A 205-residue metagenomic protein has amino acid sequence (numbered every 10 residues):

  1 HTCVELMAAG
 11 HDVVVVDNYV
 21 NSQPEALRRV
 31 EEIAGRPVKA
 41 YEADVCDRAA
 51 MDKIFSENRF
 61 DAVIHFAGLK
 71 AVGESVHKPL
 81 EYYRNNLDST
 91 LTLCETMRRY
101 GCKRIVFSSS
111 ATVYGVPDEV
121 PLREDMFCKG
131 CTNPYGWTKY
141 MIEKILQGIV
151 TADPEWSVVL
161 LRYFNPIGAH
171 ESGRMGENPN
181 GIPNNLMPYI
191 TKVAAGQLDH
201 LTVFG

Functional and structural regions predicted by a protein language model:
H1-A169: N-terminal Rossmann-like NAD(P)+-binding domain of SDR-like oxidoreductases, especially those catalyzing
V120, Q147-G205: NAD(P)-dependent short-chain dehydrogenase/reductase
